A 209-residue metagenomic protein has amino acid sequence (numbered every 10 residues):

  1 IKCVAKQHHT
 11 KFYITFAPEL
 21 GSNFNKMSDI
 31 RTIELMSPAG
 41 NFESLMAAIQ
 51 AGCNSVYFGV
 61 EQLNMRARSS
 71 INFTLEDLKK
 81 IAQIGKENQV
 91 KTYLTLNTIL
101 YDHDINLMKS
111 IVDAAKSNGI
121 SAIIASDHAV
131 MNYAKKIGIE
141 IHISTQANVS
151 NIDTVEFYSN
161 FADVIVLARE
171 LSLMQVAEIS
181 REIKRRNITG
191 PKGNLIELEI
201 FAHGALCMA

Functional and structural regions predicted by a protein language model:
K2-A5, K11, T15, S22: Short, positively charged and aromatic/hydrophobic N-terminal segments
Q7-H8, G52: Alpha-helical structural elements
F16-A17, A162: Generic alpha-helical secondary structure signal
N25-A209: Non-catalytic helical/linker scaffolds that mediate oligomerization, partner binding, and domain coupling around large
